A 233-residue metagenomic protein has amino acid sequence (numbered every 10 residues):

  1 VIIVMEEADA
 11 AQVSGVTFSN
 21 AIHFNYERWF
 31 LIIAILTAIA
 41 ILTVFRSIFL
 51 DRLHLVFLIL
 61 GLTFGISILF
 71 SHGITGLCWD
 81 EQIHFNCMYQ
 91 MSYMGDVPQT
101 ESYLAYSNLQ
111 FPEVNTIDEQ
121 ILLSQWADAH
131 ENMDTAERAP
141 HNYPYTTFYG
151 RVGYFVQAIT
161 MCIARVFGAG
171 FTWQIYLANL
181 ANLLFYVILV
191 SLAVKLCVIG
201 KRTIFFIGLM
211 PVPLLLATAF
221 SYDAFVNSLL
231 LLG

Functional and structural regions predicted by a protein language model:
A8-E27, C162-T172: Short, aromatic-rich amphipathic segments at membrane interfaces that lie adjacent to a transmembrane helix or signal
H23-I68: Start-transfer (signal-anchor) and selected internal transmembrane alpha helices of multi-pass inner/ER membrane
I41-V44, Y176-G200: Transmembrane-helix motifs of polytopic, lipid-linked glycan transferases
S67-Q82: Helix-to-loop transition at the C-terminal end of transmembrane segments
Q90, Y186, V226-G233: Hydrophobic core segments of transmembrane alpha-helices in multi-pass, intramembrane catalytic enzymes
Y93-L177: Interfacial juxtamembrane loops and adjacent helix segments that form the catalytic/substrate-binding surfaces
A169-T172, S191-V212, N227-S228: Transmembrane-helix signature of polytopic, membrane-embedded enzymes that assemble or transfer cell-envelope glycans
A219-V226: Short acidic/glycine- and proline-prone juxtamembrane loop motifs at membrane-interface regions of multi-pass membrane
